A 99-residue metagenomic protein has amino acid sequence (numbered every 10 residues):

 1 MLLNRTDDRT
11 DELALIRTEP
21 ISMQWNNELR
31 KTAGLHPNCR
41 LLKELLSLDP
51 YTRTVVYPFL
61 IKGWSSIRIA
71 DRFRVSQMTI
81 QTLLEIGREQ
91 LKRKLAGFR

Functional and structural regions predicted by a protein language model:
M1-R30: Charged, low-cysteine interdomain linkers and short loop/connector segments that bridge structured helical modules
L2-L3, D7, L42, Y57 (+1 more regions): Short amphipathic alpha-helical interface segments enriched in basic and hydrophobic/aromatic residues, used as
S22-T52: Amphipathic alpha-helical segment used for protein-protein interaction
S47-W64: Short amphipathic alpha helix immediately N-terminal
V56, I69-A70, I80: Hydrophobic positions on the alpha-helical face of helix-turn-helix-like DNA-binding modules
S65-R74: Short helix/strand-capping connector loops at secondary-structure junctions
F73-F98: DNA-recognition helix of helix-turn-helix
